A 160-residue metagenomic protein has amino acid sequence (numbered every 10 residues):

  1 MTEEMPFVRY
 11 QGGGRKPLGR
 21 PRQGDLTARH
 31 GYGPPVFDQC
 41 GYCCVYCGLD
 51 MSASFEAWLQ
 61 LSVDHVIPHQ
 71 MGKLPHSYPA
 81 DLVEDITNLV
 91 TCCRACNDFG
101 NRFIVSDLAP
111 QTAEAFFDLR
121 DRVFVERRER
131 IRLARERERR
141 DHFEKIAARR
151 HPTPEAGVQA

Functional and structural regions predicted by a protein language model:
M1-G31, L49-M51, R127-A160: A boundary/linker detector
T27-P35, H76-V83: Short, intrinsically disordered, charge-biased short linear motifs at domain edges
R29-S62, C93: Short cysteine-rich loop/turn motifs with clustered Cys
M51, N97-G100: Cys/His-rich microdomains that often coordinate metals
M51-T91, I104-S106: Histidine-centered nuclease catalytic patch
K73-R94, R120-I146: Short Fe-S-cluster ligation motifs
N101, S106-E114, E126, R130: Domain-level detector of nuclease and nuclease-like folds in predominantly extracellular/periplasmic contexts
